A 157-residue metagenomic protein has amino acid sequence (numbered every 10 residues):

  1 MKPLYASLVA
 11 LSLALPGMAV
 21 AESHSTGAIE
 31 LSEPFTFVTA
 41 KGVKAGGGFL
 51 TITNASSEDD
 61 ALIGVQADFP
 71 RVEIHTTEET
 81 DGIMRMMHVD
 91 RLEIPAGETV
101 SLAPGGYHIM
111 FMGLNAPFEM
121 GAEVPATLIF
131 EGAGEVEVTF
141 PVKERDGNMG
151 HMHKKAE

Functional and structural regions predicted by a protein language model:
M1-L4: Positively charged n-region of N-terminal signal peptides that target proteins for export
S7-P16: Bacterial N-terminal signal peptides
G17-A21: Sec/Tat signal peptide C-region and signal peptidase I cleavage site
E22-E157: Compact, glycine-rich, soluble single-domain proteins
